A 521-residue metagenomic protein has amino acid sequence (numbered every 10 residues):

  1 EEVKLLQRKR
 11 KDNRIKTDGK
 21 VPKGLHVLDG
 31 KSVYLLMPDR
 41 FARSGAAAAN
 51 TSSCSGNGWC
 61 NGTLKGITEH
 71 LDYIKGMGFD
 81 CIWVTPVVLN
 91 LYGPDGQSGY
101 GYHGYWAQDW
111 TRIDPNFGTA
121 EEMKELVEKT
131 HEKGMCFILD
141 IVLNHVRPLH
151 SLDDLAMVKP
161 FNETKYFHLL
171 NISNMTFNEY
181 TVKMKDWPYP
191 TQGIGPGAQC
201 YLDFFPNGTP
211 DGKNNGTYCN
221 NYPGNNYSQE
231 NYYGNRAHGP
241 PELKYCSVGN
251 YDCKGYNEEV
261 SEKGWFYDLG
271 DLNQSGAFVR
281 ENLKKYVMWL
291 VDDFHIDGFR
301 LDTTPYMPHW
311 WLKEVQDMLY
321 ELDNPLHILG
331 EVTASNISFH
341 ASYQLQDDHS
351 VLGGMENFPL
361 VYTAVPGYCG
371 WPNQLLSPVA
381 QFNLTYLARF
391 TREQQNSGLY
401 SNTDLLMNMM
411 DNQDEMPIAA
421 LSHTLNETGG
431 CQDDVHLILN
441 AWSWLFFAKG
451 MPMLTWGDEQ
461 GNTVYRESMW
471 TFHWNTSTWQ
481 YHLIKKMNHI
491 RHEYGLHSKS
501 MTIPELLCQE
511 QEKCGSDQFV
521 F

Functional and structural regions predicted by a protein language model:
Q7-M37, R43, A49-D80, Q344-Q346 (+3 more regions): Carbohydrate-interacting/catalytic domains
R8-C136, V146, S151-D154, D186 (+1 more regions): N-terminal structural segment of carbohydrate-active enzymes
L25-G30, K75-G78, W83, G101 (+11 more regions): Extracellular/periplasmic catalytic domains that process cell-envelope and extracellular macromolecules
S32-Y34, I82-V84, F137-L139, F299 (+3 more regions): Hydrophobic faces of well-ordered beta-strands that scaffold small-molecule active sites in alpha/beta enzyme cores
T51-K65, G104-A120, P148, W265-R280 (+5 more regions): The substrate-binding groove and active-site-proximal loops of carbohydrate-active enzymes, especially glycoside
W59-Y73, S275-D293, H436-W442: Short, acidic/polar
Y92-A107, N144-Y256, S342-M355: Aromatic- and acidic-residue-enriched segments that line the glycan-binding/catalytic groove of carbohydrate-active
V127, N162, N171-E179, K183-M184 (+6 more regions): Active-site-proximal helices and loops of the catalytic beta/alpha 8
